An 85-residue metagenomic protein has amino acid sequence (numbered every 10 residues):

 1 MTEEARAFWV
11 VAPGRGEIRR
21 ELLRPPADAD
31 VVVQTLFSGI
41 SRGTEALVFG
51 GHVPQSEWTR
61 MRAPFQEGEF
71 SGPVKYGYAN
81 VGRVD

Functional and structural regions predicted by a protein language model:
T2-F8: Short structural boundary motif marking the start of a folded domain
F8-W9, R83: Residue-level detector of beta-strand face positions
W9-V11, G50: Residue-level signal for short segments within beta-strands and strand-turn junctions of well-structured beta-sheet
A12-G14, A27: Residue-level recognition of beta-strand termini and adjacent short loop/turns
G14-L22: Short glycine/threonine/proline-enriched tight-turn/helix- or strand-capping micro-motif at secondary-structure
R24-I40, V48-D85: Glycine-rich beta-strand-centered segment in the early N-terminal region that forms part of a ligand/cofactor-binding
